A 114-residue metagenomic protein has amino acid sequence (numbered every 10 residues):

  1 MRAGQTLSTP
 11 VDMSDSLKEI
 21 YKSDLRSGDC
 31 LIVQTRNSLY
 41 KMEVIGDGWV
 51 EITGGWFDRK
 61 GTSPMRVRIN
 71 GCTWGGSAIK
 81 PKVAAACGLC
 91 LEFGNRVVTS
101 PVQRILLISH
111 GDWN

Functional and structural regions predicted by a protein language model:
M1-C30, T35, K41-N114: Cysteine-centric segments in proteins
